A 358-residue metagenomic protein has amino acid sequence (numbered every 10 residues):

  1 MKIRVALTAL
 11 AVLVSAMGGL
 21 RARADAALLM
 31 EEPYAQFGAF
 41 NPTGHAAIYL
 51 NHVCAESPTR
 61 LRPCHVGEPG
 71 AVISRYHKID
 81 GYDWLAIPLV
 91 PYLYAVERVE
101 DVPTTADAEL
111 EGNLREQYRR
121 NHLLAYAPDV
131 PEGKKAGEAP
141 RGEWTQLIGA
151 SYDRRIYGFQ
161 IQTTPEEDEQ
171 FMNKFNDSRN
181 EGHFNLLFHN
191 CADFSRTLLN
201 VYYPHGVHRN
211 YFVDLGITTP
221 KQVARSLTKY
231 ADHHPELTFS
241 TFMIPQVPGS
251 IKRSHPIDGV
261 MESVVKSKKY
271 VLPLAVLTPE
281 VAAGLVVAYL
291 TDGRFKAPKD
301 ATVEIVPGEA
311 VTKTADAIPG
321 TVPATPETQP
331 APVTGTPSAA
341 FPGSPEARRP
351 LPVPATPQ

Functional and structural regions predicted by a protein language model:
M1-V5: Positively charged n-region of N-terminal signal peptides that target proteins for export
A6-A16: Bacterial N-terminal signal peptides
M17-A24: Sec/Tat signal peptide C-region and signal peptidase I cleavage site
A24, T43-A46: Envelope-exposed proteins and targeting segments
L28-A35, R60: N-terminal post-signal-peptidase region of extra-cytosolic proteins
Q36, A46-I48, V53-S57, P63-K174 (+1 more regions): Soluble extramembrane regions of membrane proteins in the secretory/endomembrane system
R115-Q358: Activation targets extended, charge/polar-rich intrinsically disordered C-terminal tails
